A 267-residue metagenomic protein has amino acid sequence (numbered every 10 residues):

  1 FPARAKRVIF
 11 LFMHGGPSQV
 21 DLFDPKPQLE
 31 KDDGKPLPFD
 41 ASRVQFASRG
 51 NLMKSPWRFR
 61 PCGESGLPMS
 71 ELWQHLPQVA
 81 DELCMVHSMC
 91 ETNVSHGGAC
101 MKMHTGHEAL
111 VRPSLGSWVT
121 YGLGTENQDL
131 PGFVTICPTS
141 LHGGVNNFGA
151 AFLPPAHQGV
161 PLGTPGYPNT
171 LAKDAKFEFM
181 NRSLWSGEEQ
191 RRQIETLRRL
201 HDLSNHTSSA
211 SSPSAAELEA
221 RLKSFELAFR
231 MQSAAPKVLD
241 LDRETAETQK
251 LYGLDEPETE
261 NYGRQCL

Functional and structural regions predicted by a protein language model:
F1-L267: Ligand-binding pockets and gating/stacking loops
